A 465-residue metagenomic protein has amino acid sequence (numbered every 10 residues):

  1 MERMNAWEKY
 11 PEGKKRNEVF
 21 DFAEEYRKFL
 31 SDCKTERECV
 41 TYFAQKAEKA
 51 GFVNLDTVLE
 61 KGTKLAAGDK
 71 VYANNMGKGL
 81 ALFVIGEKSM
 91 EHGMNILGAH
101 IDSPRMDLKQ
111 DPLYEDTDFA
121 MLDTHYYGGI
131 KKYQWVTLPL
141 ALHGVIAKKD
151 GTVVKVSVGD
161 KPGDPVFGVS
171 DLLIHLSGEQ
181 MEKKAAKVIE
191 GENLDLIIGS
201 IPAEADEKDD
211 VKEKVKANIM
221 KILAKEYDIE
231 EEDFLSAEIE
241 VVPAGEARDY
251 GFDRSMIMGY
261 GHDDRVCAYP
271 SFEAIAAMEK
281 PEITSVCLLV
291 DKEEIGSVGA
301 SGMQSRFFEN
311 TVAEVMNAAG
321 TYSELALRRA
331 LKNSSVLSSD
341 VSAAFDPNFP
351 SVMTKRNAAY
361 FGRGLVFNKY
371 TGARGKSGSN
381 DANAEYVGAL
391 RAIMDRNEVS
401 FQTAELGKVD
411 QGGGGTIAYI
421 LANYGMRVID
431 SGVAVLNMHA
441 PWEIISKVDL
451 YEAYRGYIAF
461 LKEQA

Functional and structural regions predicted by a protein language model:
M1-A465: N-terminal hydrophobic/helix-forming segments and targeting peptides
